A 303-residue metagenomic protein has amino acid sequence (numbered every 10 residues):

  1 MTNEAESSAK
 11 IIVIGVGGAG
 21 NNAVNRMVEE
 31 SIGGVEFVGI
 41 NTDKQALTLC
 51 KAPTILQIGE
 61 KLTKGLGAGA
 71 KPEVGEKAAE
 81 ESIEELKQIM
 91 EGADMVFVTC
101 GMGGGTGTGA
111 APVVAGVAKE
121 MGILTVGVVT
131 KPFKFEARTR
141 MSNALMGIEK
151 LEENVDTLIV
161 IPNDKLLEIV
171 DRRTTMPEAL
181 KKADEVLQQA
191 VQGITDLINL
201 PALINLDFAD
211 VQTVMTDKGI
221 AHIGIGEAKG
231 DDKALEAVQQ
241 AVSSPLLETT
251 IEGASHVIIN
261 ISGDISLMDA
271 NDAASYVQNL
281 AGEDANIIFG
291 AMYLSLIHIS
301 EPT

Functional and structural regions predicted by a protein language model:
M1-E301: Tubulin/FtsZ superfamily GTPase core signature
